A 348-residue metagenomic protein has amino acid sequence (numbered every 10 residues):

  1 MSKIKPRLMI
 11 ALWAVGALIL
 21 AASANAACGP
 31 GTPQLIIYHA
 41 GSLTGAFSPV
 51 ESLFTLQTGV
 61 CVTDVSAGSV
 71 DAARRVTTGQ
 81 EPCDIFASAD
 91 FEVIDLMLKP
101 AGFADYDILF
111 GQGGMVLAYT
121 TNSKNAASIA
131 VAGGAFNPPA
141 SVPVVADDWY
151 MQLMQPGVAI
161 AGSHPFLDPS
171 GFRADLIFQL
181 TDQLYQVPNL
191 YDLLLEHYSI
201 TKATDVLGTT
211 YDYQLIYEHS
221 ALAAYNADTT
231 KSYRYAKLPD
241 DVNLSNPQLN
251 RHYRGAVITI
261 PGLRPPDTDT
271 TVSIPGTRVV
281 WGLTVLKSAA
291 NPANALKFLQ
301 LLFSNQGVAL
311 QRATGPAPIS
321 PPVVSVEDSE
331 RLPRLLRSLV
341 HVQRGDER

Functional and structural regions predicted by a protein language model:
S2-L12: Bacterial N-terminal signal peptides that target proteins for export
I10-A21: Bacterial N-terminal signal peptides
W13-V15, Y106, V272-I274: Residues embedded in well-ordered secondary-structure elements
A22-A26: Sec/Tat signal peptide C-region and signal peptidase I cleavage site
A27-C61, V65-G79, D90-F91, K99 (+2 more regions): Exported/periplasmic ABC-transporter solute-binding proteins
C83-A87, E92-L109: Short beta-strand-centered segments that line the small-molecule binding cleft or hinge of alpha/beta clamshell
Q112-G113, R278: Short, solvent-exposed loop/turn segments at the edges of secondary structure
